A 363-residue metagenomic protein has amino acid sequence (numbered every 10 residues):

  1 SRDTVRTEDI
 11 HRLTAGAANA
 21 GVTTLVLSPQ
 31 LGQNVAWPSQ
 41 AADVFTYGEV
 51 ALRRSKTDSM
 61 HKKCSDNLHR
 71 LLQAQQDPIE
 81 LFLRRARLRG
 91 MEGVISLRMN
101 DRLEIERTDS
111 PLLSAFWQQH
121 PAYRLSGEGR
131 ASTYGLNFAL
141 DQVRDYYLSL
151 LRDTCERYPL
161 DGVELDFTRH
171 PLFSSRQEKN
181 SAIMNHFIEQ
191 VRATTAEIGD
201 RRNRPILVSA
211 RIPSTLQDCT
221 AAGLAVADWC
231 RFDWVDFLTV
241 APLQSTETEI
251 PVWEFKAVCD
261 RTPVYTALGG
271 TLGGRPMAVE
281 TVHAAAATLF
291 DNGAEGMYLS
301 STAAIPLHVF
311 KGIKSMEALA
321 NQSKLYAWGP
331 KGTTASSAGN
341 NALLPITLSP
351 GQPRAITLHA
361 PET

Functional and structural regions predicted by a protein language model:
S1-E8, E49-R84, L88-R89, G93-D153 (+1 more regions): Active-site-adjacent "subsite" loops/lids of carbohydrate-active enzymes
R2-E8, Q30-V35, L72, P213-A221 (+3 more regions): Acidic-and-aromatic substrate-binding clefts and catalytic sites of carbohydrate-active enzymes
E8-S39, C155-G162, W234-V240, A286-G296 (+1 more regions): Catalytic domains of carbohydrate-active enzymes, especially glycoside hydrolases
V22-L72, P242, E249: Aromatic-lined carbohydrate-binding/catalytic grooves of carbohydrate-active enzymes
T24-V26, G90-S96, T133, D161-E164 (+4 more regions): Structural preference for beta-strand elements that scaffold enzyme active sites
V35-R54, S175-A182, K256-T266, I305-S336: Short acidic, glycine/proline-enriched helix-loop-strand junctions
Q142-P263, G273, T281: Active-site neighborhood of glycoside hydrolase catalytic domains
N292-P361: Aromatic- and carboxylate-lined catalytic core of secreted/periplasmic carbohydrate-active enzymes
